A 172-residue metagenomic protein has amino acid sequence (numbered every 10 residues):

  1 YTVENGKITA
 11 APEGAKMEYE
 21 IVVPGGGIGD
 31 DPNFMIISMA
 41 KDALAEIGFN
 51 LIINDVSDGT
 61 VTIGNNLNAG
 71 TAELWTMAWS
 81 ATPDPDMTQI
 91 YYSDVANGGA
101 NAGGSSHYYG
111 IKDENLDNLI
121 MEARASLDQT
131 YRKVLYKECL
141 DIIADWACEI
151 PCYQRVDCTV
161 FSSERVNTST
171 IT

Functional and structural regions predicted by a protein language model:
Y1-A15, G64-G70, I90-A125, Q154-T172: Short, solvent-exposed loop/beta-turn-alpha elements that line the ligand-binding surface or hinge of extracytoplasmic
Y1-D42, Y131, E138: Append "and occasionally in soluble cytosolic enzymes with long acidic Gly/Pro-rich linkers
G14-Y19, T71-A72, A147-E149: Active-site lining segments that contact anionic ligands and/or coordinate catalytic metals
I21, A45-G99: Periplasmic binding protein-like
G25-G29, D58-T60, W79-D84, D141-I142 (+1 more regions): Solvent-exposed loop/turn segments at secondary-structure junctions within structured extracellular/periplasmic domains
G29-A43, G59, I63, W75 (+2 more regions): Stable alpha-helical elements in mature extracytoplasmic
K41-F49, N68-T71, S80, Y92 (+3 more regions): Sec-exported extracytoplasmic/periplasmic mature domains
L51-V56, Y131, L135, Q154: Surface-exposed patches in mature extracellular/periplasmic domains of secreted proteins
